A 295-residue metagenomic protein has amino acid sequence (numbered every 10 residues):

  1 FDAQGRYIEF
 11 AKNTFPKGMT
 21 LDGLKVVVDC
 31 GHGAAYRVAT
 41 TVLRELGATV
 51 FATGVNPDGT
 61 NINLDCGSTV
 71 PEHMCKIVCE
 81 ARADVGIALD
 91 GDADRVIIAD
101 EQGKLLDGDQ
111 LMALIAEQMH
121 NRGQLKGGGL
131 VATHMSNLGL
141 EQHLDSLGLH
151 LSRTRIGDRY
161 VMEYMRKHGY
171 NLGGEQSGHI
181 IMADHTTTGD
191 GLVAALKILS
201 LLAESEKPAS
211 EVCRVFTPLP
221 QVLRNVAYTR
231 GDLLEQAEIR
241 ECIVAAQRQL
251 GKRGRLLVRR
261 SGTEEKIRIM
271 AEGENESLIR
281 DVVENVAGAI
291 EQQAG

Functional and structural regions predicted by a protein language model:
F1-A81: Gly/Ser/Thr-enriched, mixed-charge loops and adjacent short helices that form phosphate/oxyanion-binding elements
E9-K12, R37-R44, E72-C75, C79 (+6 more regions): Predominant activation on well-ordered alpha-helical scaffold segments within soluble catalytic domains
T20, P71-T133, L138-G148: Replace "Mg2+/Mn2+-dependent" with "divalent metal-dependent
V28-G31, N63, L105-G108, G128-T133 (+2 more regions): Glycine- and other small-residue-rich loops at beta-strand/loop junctions that grip anionic moieties
H32, G91-R95, G103, G178 (+1 more regions): Short, glycine/acidic-enriched loop or turn micro-motifs at the edges of active sites
G47-G54, L105-Q110, G148-I156: Short hydrophobic/aromatic-enriched beta-strand-loop microsegments
T60-D65, E117, V161-M165: Short, charged, surface-exposed secondary-structure boundary motifs
D84-V85, R122-G295: Phosphate-binding and adjacent anionic-ligand microenvironments
